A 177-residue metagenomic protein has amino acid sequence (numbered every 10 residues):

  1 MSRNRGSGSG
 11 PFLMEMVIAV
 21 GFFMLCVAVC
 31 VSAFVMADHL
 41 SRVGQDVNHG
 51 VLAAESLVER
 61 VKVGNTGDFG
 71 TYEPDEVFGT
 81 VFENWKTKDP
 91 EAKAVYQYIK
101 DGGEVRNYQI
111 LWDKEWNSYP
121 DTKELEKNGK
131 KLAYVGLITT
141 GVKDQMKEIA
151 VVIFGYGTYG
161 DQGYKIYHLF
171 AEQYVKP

Functional and structural regions predicted by a protein language model:
M1-A33: N-terminal single-pass transmembrane signal-anchor helix
P11, I18-G21, V35-P177: Flexible, low-complexity segments enriched in proline/glycine/serine and punctuated by aromatic residues
